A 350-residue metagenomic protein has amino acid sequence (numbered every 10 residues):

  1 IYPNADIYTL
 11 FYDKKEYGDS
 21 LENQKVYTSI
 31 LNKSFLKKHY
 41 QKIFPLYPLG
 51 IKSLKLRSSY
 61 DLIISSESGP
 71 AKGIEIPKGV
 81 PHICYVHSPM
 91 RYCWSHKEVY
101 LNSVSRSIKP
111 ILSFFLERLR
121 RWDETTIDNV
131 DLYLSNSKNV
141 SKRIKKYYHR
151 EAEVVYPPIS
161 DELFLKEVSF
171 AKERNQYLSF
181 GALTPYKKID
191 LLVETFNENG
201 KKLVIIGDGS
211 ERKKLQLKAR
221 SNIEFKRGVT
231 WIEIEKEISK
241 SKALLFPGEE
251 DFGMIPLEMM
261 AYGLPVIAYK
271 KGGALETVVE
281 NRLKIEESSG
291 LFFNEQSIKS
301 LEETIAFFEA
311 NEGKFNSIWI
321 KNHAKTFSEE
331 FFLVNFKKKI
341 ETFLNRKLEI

Functional and structural regions predicted by a protein language model:
N4-P70: Active-site donor-binding segments of glycosyltransferases and PAPS-dependent sulfotransferases
L101-Y133, S141: Membrane-proximal helix-turn-helix segments that form the acceptor-binding/catalytic region of lipid-linked
K142, K146, E153-V154, P158-R174: Acidic anion/phosphate-binding donor-loop and adjacent secondary structure in glycosyltransferase catalytic cores
E167-K187, L191-V204: Conserved donor-binding/catalytic core segment of Leloir-type glycosyltransferases
K213-K236: Nucleotide-activated donor-binding/catalytic signature segment of Leloir-type glycosyltransferases, i.e., the conserved
S239-D251, L264: Acidic donor-binding loop of glycosyltransferase active sites
P265-Y269, L275-V278: Short hydrophobic beta-strand element within catalytic cores of glycosyltransferases and related nucleotide-activated
Q296-K299, A310-E349: A charged, aromatic-enriched C-terminal amphipathic alpha-helix characteristic of glycosyltransferases across folds
